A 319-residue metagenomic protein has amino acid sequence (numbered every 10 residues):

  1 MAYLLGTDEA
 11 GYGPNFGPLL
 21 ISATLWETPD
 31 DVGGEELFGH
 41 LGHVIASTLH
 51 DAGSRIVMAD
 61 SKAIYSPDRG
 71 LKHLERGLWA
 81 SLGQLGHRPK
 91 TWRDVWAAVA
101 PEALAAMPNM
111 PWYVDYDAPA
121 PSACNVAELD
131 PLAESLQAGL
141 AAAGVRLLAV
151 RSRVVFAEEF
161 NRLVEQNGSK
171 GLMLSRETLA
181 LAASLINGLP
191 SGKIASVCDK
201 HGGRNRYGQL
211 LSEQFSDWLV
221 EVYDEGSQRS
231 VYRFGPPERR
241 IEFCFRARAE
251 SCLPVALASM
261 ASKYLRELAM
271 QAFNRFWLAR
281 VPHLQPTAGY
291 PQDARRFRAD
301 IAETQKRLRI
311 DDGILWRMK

Functional and structural regions predicted by a protein language model:
M1-K319: RNase H-like, Mg2+-dependent phosphodiesterase core, and more generally RNA phosphate-backbone-engaging helix-loop
